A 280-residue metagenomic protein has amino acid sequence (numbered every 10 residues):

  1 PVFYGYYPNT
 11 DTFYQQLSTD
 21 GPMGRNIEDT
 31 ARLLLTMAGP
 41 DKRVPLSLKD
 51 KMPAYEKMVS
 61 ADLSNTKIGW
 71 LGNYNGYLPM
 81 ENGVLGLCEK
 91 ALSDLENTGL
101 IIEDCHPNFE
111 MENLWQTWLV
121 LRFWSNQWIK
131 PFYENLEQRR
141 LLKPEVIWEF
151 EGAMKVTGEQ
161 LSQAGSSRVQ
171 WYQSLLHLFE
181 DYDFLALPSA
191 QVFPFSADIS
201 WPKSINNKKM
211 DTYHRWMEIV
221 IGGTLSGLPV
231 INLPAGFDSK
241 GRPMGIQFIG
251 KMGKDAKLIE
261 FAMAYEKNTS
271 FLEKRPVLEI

Functional and structural regions predicted by a protein language model:
P1-L71, Y77, E89-T98, S162 (+2 more regions): Structural helix-boundary/capping segments
L46-S47, Q116, Q163, F195-W216: Short, surface-exposed loop/helix-turn segments at secondary-structure junctions that function as lids/hinges flanking
A54, M58, M80-P107, K130-E137 (+2 more regions): Acyltransferase
S60-G72, V120-L176, P188-F193, D198 (+2 more regions): Short helix-loop capping/hinge segments that flank enzyme active sites or metal/cofactor-binding pockets
L100-T117, W148-E151: Short connector loops at secondary-structure junctions
Q116-R122, P202-K203, I246-F248: Short low-complexity, flexible loop/linker segments enriched in glycine and/or proline with clustered acidic
Y213-S226: Hydrophobic alpha-helical segments in the ANL/AMP-binding
